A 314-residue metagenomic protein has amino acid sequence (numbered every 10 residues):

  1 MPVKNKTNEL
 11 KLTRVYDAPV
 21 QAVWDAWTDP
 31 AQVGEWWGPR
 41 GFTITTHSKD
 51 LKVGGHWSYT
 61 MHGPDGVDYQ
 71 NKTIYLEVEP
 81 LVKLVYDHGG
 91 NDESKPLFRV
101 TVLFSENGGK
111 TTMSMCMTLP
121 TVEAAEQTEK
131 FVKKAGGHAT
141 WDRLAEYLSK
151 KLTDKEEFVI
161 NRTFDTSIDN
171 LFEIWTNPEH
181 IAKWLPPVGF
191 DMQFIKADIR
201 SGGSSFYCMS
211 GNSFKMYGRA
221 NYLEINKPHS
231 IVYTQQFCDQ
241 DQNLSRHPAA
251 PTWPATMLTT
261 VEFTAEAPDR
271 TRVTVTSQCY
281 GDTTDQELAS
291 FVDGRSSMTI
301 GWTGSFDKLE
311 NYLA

Functional and structural regions predicted by a protein language model:
M1-T43, K150-M192: Hydrophobic ligand-binding cavity/cleft-lining segments
K4-K6, L51, D65-Y69, D92-P96 (+7 more regions): A generic structural micro-feature
R14, T46-K49, N71-E77, F98-E106 (+4 more regions): Hydrophobic/aromatic beta-strand elements that line small-molecule binding cavities or substrate pockets in beta-rich
V20-Q21, K52, L76-V82, L103-T112 (+3 more regions): A short, structured loop/turn motif at beta-sheet edges
V23, V33, W57-Y59, Y75 (+12 more regions): Hydrophobic pocket/interface hotspot
T45-D87, Q193-R246: Glycine-rich portal/gate segments that line the openings of hydrophobic small-molecule binding cavities
G90-H138, N243-I300: Beta-strand/loop substructures that line and gate deep hydrophobic ligand-binding cavities in soluble
Y147-K155, F194, E310-A314: Short, highly charged C-terminal tails/helix-capping segments
